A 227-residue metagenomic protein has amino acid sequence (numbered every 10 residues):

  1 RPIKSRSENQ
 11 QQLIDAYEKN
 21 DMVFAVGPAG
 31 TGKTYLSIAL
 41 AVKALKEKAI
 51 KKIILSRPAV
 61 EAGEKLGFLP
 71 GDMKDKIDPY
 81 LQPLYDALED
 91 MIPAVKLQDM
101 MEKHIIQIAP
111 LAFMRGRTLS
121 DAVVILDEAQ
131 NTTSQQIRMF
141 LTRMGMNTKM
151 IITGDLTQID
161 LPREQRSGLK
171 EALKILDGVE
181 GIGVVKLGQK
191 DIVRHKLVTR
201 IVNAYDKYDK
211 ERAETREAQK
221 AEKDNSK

Functional and structural regions predicted by a protein language model:
P2-E8, Q12, E18-L126, Q130-K227: Conserved helicase motor core of SF1/SF2 NTP-dependent helicases
